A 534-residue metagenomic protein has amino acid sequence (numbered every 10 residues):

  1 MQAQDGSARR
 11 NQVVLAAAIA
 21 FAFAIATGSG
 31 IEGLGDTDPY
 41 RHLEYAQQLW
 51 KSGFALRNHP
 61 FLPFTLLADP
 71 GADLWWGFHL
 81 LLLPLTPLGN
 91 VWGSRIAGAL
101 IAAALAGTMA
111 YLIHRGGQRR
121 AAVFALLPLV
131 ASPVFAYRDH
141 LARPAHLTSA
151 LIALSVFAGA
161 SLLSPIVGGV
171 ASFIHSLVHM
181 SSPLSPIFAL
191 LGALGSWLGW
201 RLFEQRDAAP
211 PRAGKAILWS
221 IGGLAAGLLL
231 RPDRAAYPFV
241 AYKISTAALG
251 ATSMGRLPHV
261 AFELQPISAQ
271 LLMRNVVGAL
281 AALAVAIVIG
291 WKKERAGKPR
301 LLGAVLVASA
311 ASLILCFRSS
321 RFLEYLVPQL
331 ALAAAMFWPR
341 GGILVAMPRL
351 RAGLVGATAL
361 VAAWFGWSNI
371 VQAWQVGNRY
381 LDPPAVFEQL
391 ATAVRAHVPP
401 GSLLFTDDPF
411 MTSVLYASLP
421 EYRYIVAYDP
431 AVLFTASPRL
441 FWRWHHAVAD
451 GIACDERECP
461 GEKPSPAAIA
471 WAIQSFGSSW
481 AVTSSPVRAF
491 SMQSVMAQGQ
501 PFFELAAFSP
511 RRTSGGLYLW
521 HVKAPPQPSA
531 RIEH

Functional and structural regions predicted by a protein language model:
A3, I152-V167, R201-E204, A282-A296: Membrane-interface transmembrane helices that cradle and orient dolichyl/undecaprenyl
V14-A20, M109-V134: Transmembrane-helix signature of polytopic, membrane-embedded enzymes that assemble or transfer cell-envelope glycans
A26, F135, A153-A158, P165-A189 (+2 more regions): Membrane-interface alpha helices of multi-pass inner-membrane proteins
L62, D73-L83, A235, F239-V277: Juxtamembrane membrane-water interface segments that cap and precede transmembrane helices
W76-L80, P87-G107: Loop-to-helix entry region of an early transmembrane alpha helix in multi-pass inner-membrane enzymes
A125, A158-I174, P211-W219, P299-S309: Short hydrophobic alpha-helices at membrane interfaces in multi-pass membrane enzymes
P348-H397, P409-S413, L419, R423 (+3 more regions): Membrane-proximal, lumen/periplasm-facing interface regions of secretory-pathway glyco- and lipid-modifying enzymes
A467-H534: Aromatic/acidic, Gly/Pro-rich catalytic loop(s) in extracytoplasmic/lumenal soluble domains of multi-pass membrane
